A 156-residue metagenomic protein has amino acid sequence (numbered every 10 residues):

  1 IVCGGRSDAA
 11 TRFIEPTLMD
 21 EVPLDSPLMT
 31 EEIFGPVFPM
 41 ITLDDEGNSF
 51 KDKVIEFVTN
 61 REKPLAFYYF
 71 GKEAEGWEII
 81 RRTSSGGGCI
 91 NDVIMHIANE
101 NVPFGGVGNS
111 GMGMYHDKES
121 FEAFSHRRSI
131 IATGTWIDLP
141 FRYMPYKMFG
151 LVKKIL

Functional and structural regions predicted by a protein language model:
I1-G5, Y68-Y69: Short beta-strand segments
G4-A9, V93-I94: Short, solvent-exposed loop/turn elements at beta->coil junctions and helix N-caps that rim active or binding pockets
I14-L156: Conserved C-terminal structural/oligomerization subdomain of aldehyde/semialdehyde dehydrogenase
